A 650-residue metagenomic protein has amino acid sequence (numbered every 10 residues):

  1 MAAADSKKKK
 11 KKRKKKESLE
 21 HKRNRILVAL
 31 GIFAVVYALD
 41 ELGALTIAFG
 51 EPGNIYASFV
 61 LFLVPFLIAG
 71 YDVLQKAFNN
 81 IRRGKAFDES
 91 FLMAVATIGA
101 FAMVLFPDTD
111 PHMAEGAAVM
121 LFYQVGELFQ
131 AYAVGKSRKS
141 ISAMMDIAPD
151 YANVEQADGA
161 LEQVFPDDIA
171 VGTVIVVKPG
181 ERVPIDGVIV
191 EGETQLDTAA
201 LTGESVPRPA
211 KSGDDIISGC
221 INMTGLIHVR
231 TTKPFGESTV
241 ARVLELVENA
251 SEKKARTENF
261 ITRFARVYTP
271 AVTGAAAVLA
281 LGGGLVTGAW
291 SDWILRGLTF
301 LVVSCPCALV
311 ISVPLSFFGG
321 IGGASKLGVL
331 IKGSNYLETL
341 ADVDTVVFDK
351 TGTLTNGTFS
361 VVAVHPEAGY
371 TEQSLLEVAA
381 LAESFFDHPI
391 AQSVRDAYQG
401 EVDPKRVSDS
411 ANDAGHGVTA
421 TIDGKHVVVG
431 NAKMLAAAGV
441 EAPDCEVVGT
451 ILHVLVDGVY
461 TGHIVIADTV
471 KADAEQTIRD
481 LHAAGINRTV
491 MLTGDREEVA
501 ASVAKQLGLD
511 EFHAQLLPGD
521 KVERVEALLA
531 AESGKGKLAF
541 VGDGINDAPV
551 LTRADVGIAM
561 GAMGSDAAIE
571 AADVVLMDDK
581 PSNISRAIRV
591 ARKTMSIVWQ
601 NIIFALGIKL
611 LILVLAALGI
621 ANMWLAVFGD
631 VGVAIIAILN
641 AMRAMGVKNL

Functional and structural regions predicted by a protein language model:
M1-N54, V64, G159-L161, A241 (+5 more regions): Flexible metal-binding regulatory segments at protein termini and peripheral loops
A2-K16, F62-Y151, E155, A170-I175 (+6 more regions): Actuator/coupling domain of P-type ATPases
A29-G31, N259-W290, R296-F317, W599-F628: Bilayer-spanning, highly hydrophobic alpha-helical transmembrane segments
A77, H112, A133, A152 (+26 more regions): Residue-level signature of catalytic and energy-coupling elements of molecular machines, predominantly ATP/GTP-dependent
F78-D88, F129-A143, L315-S334, M642-L650: Juxtamembrane helix-loop transition segments at the membrane interface in multi-pass membrane proteins
R83, E89-A94, L201, F260 (+3 more regions): Conserved catalytic phosphorylation-site environment of P-type ATPases
K178, H365-R488, E497, L509-V525: P-type ATPase nucleotide-binding
G424, V456-Q600, I608: Conserved ATP-binding TGD loop and adjacent catalytic N/P-domain core of P-type ATPases
